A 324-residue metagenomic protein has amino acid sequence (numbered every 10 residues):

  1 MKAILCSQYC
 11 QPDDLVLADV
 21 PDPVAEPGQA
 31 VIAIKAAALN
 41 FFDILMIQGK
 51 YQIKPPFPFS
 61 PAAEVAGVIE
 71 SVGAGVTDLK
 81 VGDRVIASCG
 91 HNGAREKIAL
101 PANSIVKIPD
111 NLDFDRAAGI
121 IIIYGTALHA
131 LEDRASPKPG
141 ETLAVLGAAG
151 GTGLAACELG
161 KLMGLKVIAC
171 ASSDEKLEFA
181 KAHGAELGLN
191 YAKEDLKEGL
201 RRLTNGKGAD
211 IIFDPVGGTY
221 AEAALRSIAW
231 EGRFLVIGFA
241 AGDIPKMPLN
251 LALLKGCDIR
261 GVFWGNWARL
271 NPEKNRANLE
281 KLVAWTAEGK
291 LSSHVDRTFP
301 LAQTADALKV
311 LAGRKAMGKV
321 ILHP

Functional and structural regions predicted by a protein language model:
K2, V16, P21, A33 (+3 more regions): Residues located in well-ordered beta-strands
P21-A38, K50-N92: Glycine-rich beta-strand-centered segment in the early N-terminal region that forms part of a ligand/cofactor-binding
A33, L45, S71, R84-A149 (+1 more regions): NAD(P)H dinucleotide-binding glycine-rich loop of Rossmann-like/cofactor-binding domains, especially the beta1-alpha1
V145, K161-Y220, E273-A277: Adenosine-nucleotide cofactor-binding segment
G153-L154: N-terminal Rossmann-fold NAD(P) dinucleotide-binding loop
T219-L291, H323-P324: Glycine-rich phosphate-binding loop and adjacent beta-alpha segment of Rossmann(oid) nucleotide-cofactor-binding
V283, E288-R297, A305-P324: C-terminal capping/lid region of NAD(P)-dependent oxidoreductase domains
